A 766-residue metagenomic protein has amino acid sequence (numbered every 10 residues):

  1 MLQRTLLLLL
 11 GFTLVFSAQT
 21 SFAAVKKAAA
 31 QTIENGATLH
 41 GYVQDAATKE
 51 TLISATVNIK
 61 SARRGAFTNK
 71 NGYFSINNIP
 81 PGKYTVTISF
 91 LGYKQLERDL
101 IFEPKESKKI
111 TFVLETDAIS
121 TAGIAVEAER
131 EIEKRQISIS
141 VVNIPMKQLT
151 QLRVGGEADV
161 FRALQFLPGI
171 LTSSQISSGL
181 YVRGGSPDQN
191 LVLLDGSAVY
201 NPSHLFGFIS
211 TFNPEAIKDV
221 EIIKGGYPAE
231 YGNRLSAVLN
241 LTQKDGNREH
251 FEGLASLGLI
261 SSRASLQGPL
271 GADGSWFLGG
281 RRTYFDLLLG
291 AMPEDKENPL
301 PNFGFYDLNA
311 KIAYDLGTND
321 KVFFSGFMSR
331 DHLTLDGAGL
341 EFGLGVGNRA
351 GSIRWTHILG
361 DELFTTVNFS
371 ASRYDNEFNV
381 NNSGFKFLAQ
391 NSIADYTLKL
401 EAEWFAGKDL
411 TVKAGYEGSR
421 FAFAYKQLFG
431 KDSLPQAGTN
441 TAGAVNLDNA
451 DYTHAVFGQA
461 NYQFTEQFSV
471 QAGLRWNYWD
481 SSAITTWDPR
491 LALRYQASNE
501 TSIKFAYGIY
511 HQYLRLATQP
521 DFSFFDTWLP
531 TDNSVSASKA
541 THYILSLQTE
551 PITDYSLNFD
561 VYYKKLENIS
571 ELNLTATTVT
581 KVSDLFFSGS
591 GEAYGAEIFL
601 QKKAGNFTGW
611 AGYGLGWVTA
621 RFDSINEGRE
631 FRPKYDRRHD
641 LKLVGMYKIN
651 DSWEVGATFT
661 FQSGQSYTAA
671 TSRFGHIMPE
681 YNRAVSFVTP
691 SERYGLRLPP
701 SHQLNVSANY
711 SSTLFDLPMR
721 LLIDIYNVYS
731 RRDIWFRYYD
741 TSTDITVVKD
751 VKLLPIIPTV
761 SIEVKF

Functional and structural regions predicted by a protein language model:
V25-A29, G36, Y42-E50, A55-K60 (+6 more regions): Short, acidic, small-residue-rich periplasmic hinge/interaction motif at the N-terminus of Gram-negative outer-membrane
A62-Y73: Short, acidic Ser/Thr/Gly-rich low-complexity loop/linker segments typical of extracellular and cell-surface proteins
K94, I101-P104, K109, E127 (+2 more regions): Periplasmic N-terminal accessory/gating domains of Gram-negative outer-membrane beta-barrel systems
G258-R282, K296-H332, G343-A371, A406-L410: Transmembrane beta-barrel wall of Gram-negative outer-membrane proteins
E341-I358, N391, V445-D451, H511-L566 (+3 more regions): Outer-membrane beta-barrel signature, preferentially recognizing the C-terminal barrel domain of Gram-negative
D375, Q427-Q436, D480, E500-Y543 (+3 more regions): Surface-exposed extracellular loop regions of Gram-negative outer-membrane beta-barrel proteins, predominantly
Q463-T465, Y563-K565, F586-A669: Gram-negative outer-membrane beta-barrel transporters
S652, F661-A684, P699-N705, N709-F766: C-terminal beta-signal and adjacent terminal beta-strands/loops of Gram-negative outer-membrane beta-barrel proteins
